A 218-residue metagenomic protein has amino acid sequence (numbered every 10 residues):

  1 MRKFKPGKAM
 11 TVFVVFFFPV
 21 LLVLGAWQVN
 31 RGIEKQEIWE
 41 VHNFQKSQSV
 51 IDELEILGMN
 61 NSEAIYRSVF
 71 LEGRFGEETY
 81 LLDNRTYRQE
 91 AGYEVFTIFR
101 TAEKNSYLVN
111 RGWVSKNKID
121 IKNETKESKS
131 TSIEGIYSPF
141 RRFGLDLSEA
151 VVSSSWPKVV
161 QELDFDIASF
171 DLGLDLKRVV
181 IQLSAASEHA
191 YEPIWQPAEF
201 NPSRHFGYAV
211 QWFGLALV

Functional and structural regions predicted by a protein language model:
M1-L57, A64-V218: Surface-exposed, charge/polar-rich loops and edge strands
